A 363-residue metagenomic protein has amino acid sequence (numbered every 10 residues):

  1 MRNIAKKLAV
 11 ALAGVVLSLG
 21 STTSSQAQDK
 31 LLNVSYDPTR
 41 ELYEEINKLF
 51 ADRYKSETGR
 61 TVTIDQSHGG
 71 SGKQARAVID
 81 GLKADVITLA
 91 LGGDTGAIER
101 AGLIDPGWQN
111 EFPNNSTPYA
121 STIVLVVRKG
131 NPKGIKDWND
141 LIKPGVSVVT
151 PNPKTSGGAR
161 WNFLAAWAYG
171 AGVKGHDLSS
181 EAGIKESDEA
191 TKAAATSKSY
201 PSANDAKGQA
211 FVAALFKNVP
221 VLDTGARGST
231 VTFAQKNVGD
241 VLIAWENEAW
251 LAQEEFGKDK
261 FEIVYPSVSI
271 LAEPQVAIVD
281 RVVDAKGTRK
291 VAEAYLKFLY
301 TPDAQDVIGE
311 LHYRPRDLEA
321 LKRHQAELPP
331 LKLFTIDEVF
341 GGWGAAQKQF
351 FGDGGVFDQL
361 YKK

Functional and structural regions predicted by a protein language model:
V15-Q26: C-terminal segment of classical bacterial N-terminal signal peptides
Q28-S156, K332, Y361: N-terminal segment of the mature folded domain
V34-Y36, V127-K129, S147-K174, Y200-N204 (+2 more regions): Short beta-strand->loop
W108-P118, Q253-I270: Short beta-strand->loop
T122-N131, E273-K290, V307-L311: A bilobed periplasmic-binding-protein/Venus flytrap-type ligand-binding module shared by bacterial periplasmic
G130-K136, T155, A168-D177, V282-K290: Short helix-loop capping/hinge motifs at secondary-structure junctions, enriched in acidic/polar residues
K174-P266: Ligand-binding pocket segment of bilobal, Venus flytrap-like solute-binding proteins
A194, V282-K363: Extracellular/periplasmic juxtamembrane helices and adjacent flexible linkers that interface with membrane partners
